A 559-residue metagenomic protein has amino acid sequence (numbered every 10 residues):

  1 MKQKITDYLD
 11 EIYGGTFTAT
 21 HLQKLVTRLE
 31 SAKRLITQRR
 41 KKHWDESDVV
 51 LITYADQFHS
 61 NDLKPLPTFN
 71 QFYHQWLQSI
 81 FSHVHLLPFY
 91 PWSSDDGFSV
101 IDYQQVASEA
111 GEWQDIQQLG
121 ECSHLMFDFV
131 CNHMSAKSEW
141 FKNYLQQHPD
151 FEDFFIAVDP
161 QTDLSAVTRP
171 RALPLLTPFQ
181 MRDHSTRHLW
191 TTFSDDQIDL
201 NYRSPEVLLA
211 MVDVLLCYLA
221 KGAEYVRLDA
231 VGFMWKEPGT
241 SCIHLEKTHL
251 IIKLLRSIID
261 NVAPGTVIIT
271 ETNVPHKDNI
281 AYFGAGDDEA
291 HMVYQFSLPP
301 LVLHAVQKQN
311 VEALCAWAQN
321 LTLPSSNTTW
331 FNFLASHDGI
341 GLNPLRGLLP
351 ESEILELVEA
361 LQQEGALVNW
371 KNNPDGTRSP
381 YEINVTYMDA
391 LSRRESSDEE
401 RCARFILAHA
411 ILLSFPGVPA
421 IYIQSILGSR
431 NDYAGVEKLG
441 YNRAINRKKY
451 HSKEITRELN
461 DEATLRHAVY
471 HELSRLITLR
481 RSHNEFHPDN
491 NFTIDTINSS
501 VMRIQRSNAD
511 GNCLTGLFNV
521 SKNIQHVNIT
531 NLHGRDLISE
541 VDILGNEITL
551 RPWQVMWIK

Functional and structural regions predicted by a protein language model:
M1-H533, N546-K559: Active-site and adjacent substrate-binding regions of carbohydrate-active enzymes
H533-D542: Short aromatic-acidic-glycine turn motif
